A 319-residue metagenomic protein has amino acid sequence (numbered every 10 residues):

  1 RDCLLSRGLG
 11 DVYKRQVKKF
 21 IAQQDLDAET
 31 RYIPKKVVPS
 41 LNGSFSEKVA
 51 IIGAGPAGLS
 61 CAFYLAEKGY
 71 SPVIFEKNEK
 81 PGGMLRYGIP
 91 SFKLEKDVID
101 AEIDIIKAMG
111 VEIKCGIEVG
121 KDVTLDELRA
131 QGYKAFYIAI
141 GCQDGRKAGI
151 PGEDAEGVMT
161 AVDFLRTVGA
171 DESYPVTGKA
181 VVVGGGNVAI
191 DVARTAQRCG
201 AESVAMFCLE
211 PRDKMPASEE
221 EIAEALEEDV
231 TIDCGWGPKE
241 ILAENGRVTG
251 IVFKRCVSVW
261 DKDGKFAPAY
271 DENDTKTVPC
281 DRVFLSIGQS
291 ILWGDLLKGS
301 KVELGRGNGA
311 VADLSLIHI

Functional and structural regions predicted by a protein language model:
R1, R7, Y32-A50, A57 (+5 more regions): Ferredoxin-like iron-sulfur electron-transfer modules
D2-Y13, I317-H318: Single conserved hydrophobic/aromatic residue that forms the stacking wall/gate of nucleotide- or nucleobase-binding
I21-G43, K68, A101-K121, G145-C199 (+1 more regions): Glycine-rich dinucleotide-binding loop and its adjacent helix/turn
I51-V119, R146-P151, D163, A189-N245 (+1 more regions): Beta1-alpha1 glycine-rich phosphate/pyrophosphate-binding loop at the start of Rossmann-like nucleotide-binding domains
G110-R129, G169, G235-P238, L242-D281: A structured beta-alpha segment of the ubiquitous adenosine-cofactor-binding alpha/beta core
A139-I140, V183, S286-I287: Short, well-ordered coil/turn residues at beta-beta hairpins and beta-strand->alpha-helix junctions within
D154-T177, D261-I317: FAD-site-proximal beta/loop scaffold in flavoenzymes
